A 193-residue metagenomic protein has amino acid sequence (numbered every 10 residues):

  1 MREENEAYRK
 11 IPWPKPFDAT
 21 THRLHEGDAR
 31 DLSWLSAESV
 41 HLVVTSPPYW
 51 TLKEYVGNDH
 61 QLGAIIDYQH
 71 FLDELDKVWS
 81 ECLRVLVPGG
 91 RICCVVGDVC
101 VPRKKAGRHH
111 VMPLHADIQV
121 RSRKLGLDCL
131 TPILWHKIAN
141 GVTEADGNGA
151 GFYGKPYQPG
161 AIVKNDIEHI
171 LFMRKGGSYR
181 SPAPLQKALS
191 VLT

Functional and structural regions predicted by a protein language model:
M1-T193: Core catalytic lobe of class I
